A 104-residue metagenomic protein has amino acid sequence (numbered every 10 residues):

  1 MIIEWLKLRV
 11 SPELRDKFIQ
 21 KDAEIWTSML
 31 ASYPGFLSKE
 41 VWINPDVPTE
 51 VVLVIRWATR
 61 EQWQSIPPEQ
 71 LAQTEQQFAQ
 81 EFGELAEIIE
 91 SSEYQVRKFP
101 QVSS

Functional and structural regions predicted by a protein language model:
M1-I2, F18, P34-G35: Short, flexible segments with low predicted structural confidence
I2-R9, K39-E69: Short, well-ordered beta-strand segments in beta-rich or mixed alpha/beta enzyme and ligand-binding folds
I2-W5, R15-D16, E93: Short acidic/polar alpha-helix capping motifs at helix-coil junctions
L6, W42, I89-Q95: Intrinsically disordered, low-complexity regions of eukaryotic proteins
R9-D22: Short, surface-exposed ligand-recognition loops at beta-strand->loop->(often short) alpha-helix junctions that present
E24-F36, R56-S92: An amphipathic, aromatic/His-enriched active-site/gating alpha helix that lines ligand/cofactor pockets
Q95-S104: Short, low-order "capping/linker" segments at domain edges
